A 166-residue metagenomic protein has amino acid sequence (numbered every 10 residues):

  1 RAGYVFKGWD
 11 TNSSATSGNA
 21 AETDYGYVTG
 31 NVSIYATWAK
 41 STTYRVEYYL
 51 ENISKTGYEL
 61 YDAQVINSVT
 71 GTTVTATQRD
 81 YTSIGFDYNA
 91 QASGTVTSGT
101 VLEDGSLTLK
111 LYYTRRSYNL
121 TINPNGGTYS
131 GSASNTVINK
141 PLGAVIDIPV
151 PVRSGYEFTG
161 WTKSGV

Functional and structural regions predicted by a protein language model:
R1-V166: Secondary-structure capping and domain/repeat boundary segments
